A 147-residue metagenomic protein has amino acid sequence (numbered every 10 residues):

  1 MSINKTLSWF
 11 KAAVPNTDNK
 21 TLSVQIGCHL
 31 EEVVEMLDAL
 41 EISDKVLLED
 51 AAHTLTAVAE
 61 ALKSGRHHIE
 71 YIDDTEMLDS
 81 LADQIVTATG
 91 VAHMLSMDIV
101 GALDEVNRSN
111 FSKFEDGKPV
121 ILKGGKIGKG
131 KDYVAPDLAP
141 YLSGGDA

Functional and structural regions predicted by a protein language model:
M1-L81, I85-A147: Flexible "arm" and connector segments at domain edges
